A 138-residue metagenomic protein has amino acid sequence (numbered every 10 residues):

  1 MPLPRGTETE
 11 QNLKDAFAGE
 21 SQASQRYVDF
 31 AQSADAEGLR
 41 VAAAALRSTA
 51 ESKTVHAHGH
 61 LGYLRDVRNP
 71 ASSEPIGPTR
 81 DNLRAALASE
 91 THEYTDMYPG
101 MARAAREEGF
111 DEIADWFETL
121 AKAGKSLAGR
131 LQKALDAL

Functional and structural regions predicted by a protein language model:
M1-L138: Non-heme di-metal
